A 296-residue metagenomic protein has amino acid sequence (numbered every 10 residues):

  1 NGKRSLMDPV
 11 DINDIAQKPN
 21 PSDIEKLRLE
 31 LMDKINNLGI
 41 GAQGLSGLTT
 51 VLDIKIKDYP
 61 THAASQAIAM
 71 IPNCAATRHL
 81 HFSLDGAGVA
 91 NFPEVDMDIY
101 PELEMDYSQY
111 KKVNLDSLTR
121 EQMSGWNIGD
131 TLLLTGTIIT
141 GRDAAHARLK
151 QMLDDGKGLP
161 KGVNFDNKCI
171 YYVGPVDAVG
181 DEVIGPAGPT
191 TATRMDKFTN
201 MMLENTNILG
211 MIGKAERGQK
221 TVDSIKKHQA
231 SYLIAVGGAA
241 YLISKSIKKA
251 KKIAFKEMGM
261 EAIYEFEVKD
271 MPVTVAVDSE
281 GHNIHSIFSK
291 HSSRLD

Functional and structural regions predicted by a protein language model:
N1-S108, E204: Non-transmembrane, aqueous-exposed alpha-helical and coiled segments at domain scale
D8-S46, T140-M271: Feature captures the catalytic cores and cofactor-binding loops of soluble hydro-lyases/lyases that act on carboxylate
S46-I54, T61-A64, A75, K245-D296: C-terminal binding/interaction regions
S108-L118: Short, structured beta-strand/loop micro-motifs enriched in basic residues and often containing a Trp
G125-W126, L132: Short, well-ordered loop/turn sites that connect or cap secondary structure elements
T131, T137-G141, S279: Short, charged beta-turn/beta-strand-edge "cap" motif at the junction between a beta-strand and an adjacent loop
